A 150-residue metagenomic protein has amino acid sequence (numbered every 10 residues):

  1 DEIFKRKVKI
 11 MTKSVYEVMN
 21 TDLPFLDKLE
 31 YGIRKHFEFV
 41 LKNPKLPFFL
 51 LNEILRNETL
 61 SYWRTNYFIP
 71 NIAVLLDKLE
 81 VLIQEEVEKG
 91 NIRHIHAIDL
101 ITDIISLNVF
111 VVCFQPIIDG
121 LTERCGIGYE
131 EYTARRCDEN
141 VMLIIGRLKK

Functional and structural regions predicted by a protein language model:
D1-T21, D27, Y31-E38, N66 (+1 more regions): Alpha-helical structural segments
E2, R6, N52, D103-L107 (+1 more regions): Short, residue-level hotspots on alpha-helical faces of the histone-fold and other alpha-helical interaction modules
T12-V15, P44-L51, E58, N108 (+1 more regions): Short amphipathic alpha-helical interaction/hinge segments
L26-N52, I98, T102, D138-I145: Amphipathic alpha-helical segments that line or abut small-molecule/effector binding pockets and mediate allosteric
D27-E30, N66-N71, V87-I105: All-alpha amphipathic helical-bundle segments outside canonical DNA-binding/catalytic cores that form hydrophobic
K35-E38, A73, D77-K89, R93 (+1 more regions): C-terminal peripheral helix-coil segments that are non-catalytic and often amphipathic
F37-K78, D99, G126-E131: Short secondary-structure transition hinges
